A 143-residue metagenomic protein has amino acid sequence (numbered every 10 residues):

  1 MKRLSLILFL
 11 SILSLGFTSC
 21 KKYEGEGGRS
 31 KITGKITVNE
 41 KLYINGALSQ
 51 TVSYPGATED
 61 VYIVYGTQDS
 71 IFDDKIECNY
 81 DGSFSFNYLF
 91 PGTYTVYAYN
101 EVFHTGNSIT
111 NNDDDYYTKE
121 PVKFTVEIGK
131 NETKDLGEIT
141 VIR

Functional and structural regions predicted by a protein language model:
G16-S19: C-terminal motif of bacterial Sec signal peptides marking the signal peptidase cleavage site
K21-Y23: Bacterial signal peptide processing site
S30-E40, G46: A short, amphipathic beta-strand motif
T51-K75: Short amphipathic beta-strand segments in non-cytosolic proteins
N79-Y88: Short, surface-exposed beta-strand/beta-hairpin micro-motifs centered on an aromatic residue
G92-A98: A short tyrosine-centered beta-strand micro-motif
E101-D135, R143: Structured interaction patches on ligand/partner-binding surfaces of diverse proteins
